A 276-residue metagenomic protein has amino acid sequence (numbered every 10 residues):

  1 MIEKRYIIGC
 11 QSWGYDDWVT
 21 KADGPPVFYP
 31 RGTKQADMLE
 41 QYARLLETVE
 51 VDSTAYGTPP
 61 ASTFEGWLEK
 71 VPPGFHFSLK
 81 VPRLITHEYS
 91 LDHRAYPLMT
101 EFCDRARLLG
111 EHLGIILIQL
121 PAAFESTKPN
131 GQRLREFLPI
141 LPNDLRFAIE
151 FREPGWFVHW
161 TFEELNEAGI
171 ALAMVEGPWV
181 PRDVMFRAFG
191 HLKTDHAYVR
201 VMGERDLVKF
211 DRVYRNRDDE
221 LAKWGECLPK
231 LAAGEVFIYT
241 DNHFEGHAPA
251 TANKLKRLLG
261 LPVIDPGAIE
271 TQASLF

Functional and structural regions predicted by a protein language model:
M1-F276: Residues lining hydrophobic/aromatic ligand-binding pockets adjacent to catalytic sites
